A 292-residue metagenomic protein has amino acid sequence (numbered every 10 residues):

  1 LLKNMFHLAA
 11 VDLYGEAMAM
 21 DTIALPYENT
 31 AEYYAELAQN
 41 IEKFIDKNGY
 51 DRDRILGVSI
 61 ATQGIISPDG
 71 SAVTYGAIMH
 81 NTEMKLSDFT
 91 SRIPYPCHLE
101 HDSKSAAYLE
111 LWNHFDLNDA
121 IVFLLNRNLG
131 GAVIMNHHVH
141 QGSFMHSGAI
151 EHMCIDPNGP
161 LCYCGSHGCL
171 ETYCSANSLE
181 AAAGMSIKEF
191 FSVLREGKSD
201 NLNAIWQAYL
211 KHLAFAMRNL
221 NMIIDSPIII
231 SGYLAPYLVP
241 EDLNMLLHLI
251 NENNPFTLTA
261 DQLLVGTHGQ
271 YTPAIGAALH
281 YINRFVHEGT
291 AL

Functional and structural regions predicted by a protein language model:
L1-K3: N-terminal helix-turn-helix/winged-helix DNA-binding helices and compositionally similar short basic alpha-helical
A9-V11, A132: Conserved hydrophobic/aromatic positions in well-ordered beta-strands
L13-Y14, P68-D69, M135-N136, P157: Short, ordered coil/turn segments that flank beta-strands lining enzyme active or ligand-binding pockets
A17-D119, V239-E252: Glycine-rich phosphate-binding loop and adjoining helix at the ATP-binding site of ATP-dependent phosphoryl-transfer
M20-T22, N29-T30, S87, R92-D200: Glycine/GP-enriched mid-protein hinge/lid loop-to-helix segment characteristic of carbohydrate kinases
E32-D51, T172-Y173, S178-P240, V265-G266 (+1 more regions): Adenine-nucleotide phosphate-binding core of ATP-dependent small-molecule kinases
T62, L125-R127, G232-Y233: Short secondary-structure boundary segments
H98-N113, P240-L292: Glycine-rich phosphate-binding/hydrolytic loop that grips phosphoryl groups
